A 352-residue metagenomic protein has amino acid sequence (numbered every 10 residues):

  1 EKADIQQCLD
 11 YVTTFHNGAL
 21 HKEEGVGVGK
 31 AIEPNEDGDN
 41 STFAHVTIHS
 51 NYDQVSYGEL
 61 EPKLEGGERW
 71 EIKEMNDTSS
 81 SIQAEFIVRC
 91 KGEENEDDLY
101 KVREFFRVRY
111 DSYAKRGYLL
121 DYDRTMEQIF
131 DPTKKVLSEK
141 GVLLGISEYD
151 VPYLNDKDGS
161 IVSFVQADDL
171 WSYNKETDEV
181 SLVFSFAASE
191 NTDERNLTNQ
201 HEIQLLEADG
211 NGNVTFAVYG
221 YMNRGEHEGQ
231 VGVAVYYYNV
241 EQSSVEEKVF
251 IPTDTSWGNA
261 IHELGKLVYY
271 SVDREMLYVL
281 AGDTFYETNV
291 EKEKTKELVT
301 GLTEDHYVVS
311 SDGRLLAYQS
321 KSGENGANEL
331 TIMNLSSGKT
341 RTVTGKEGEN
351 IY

Functional and structural regions predicted by a protein language model:
E1-K2, E96-V151, Q242-T255: Short beta-strand edge/turn micro-motifs at domain boundaries
E1-L60, K140-E179, A187-A188, L197-H201 (+8 more regions): Core segments of small alpha/beta cavity-forming domains
S50-E96, H201-G210, V214: Surface-exposed, charged secondary-structure patches
P62-L64, Q83-K101, T133-P152, D193-Q200 (+1 more regions): Short linear interaction motifs
A84-V88, D123, Q166-D168, G220: A mature extracytoplasmic/lumenal domain signature
Y110, L120, Y173, Y236-V240 (+2 more regions): Hydrophobic/aromatic beta-strand positions that recur at structurally equivalent sites within the blades
R116-G117, K135-L137, E179-L182, E241-E247 (+2 more regions): Beta-strand initiation motifs
V183-T192, F250-S256, V290-K296: Sequence/structural signature of beta-propeller blade repeats across diverse families
